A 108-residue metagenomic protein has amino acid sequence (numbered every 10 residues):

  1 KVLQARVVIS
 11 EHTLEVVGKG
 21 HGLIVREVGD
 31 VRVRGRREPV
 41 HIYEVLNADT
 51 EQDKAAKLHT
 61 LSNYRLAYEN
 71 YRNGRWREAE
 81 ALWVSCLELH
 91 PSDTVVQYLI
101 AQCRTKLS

Functional and structural regions predicted by a protein language model:
K1-E69, N73, V84-S85, H90 (+3 more regions): Cytosolic regulatory/linker segments at or just downstream of nucleotide-handling modules in signal-transduction
W76: ATP phosphate-binding glycine-rich loop
